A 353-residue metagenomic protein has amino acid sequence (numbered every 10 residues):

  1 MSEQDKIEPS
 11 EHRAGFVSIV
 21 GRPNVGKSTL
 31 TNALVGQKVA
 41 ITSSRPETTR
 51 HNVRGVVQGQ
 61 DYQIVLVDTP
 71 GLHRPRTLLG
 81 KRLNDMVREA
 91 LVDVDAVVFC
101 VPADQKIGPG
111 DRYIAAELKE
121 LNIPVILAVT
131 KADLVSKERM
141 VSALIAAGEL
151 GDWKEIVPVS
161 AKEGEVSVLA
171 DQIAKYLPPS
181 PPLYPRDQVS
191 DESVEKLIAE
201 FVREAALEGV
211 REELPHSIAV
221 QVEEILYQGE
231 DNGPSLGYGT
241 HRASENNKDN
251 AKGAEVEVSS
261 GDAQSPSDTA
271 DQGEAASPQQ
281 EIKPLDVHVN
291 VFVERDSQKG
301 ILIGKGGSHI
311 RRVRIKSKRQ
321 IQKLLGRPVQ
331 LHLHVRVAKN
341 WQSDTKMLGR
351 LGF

Functional and structural regions predicted by a protein language model:
S2-D85: Conserved G1/Walker A P-loop phosphate-binding module
G15, R45, T49, Y62 (+16 more regions): Helical mechanochemical/support elements of P-loop NTPase systems and associated helical scaffolds
V20, N24, L30, V53 (+8 more regions): Residue-level signature of catalytic and energy-coupling elements of molecular machines, predominantly ATP/GTP-dependent
Q37, V56-Q60, P75, A90 (+8 more regions): Conserved, well-folded catalytic cores of nucleic-acid-processing and energy-transducing macromolecular machines
T69, P102-D104, L127-R139, V157-E165 (+3 more regions): G-domain G4 guanine-recognition motif of GTPases
D85-K154, S277-P278: Conserved C-terminal guanine-recognition region of P-loop GTPase G domains, centered on the G4
D133-V189: Canonical P-loop GTPase G-domain recognition
V194-F353: P-loop NTP-binding site
